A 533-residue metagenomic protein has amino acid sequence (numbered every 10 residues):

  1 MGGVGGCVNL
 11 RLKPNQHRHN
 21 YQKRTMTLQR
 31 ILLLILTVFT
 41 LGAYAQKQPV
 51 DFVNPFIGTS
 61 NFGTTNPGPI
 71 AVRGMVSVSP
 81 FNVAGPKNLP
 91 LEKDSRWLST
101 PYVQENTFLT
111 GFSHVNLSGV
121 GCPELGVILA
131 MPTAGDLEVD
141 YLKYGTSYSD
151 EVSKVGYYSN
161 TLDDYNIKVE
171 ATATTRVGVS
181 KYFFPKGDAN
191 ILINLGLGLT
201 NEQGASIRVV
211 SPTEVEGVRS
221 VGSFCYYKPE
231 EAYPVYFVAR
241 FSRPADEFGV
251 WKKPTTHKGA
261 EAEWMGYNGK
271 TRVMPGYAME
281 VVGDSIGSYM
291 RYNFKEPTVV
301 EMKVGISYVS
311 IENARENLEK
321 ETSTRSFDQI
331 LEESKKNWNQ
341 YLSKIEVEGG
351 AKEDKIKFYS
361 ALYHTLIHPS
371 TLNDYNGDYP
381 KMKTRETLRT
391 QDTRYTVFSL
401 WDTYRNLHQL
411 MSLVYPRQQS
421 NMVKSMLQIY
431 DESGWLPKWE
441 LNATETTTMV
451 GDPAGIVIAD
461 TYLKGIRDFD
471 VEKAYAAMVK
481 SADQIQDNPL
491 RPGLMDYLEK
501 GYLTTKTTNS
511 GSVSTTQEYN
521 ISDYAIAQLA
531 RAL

Functional and structural regions predicted by a protein language model:
M1-G3, I31, I35: Glycine-biased, low-complexity coil/linker segments
L10, Q16-Q22: Short hydrophobic targeting helices and cationic amphipathic motifs that mediate membrane/organellar targeting
P14, T25-T27, T37: Ala/Thr-enriched low-complexity intrinsically disordered regions
Y21-L32: Bacterial N-terminal signal peptides that target proteins for export
L36-Y44: Hydrophobic h-region of N-terminal signal peptides that target proteins for export in Gram-negative bacteria
Q46-I456, Y462-Q517, I521-L533: Accessory carbohydrate-recognition regions in carbohydrate-active enzymes
